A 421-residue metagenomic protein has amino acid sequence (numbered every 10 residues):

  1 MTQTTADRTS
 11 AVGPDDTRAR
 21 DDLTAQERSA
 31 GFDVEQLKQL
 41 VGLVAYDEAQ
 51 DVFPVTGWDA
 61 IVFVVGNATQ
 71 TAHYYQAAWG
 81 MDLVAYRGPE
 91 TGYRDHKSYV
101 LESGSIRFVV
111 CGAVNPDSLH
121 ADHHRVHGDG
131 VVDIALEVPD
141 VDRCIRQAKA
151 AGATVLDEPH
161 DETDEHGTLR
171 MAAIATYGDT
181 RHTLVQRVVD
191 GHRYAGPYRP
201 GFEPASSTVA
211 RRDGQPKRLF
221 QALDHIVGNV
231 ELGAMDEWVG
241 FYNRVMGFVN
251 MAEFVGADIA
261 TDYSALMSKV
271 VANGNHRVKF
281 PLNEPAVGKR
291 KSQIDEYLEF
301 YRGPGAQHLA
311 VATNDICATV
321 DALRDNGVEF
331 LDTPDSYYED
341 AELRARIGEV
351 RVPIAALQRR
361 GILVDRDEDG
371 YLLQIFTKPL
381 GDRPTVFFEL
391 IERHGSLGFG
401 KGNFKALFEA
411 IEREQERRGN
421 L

Functional and structural regions predicted by a protein language model:
Q3, G13-Q26, Q39-G42, F53-R107 (+7 more regions): Core segments of cupin and vicinal oxygen chelate
T4-D7, V12-T69, V131-I134, A195-V239 (+3 more regions): N-terminal beta-strand motif that seeds the catalytic metal site of vicinal oxygen chelate
G13-D16, L23-V34, V52, V65 (+2 more regions): C-terminal functional regions that serve as terminal interaction/effector modules
D47, L83-K97, V109, V114-V138 (+12 more regions): A cross-kingdom feature marking solvent-exposed beta-strand/loop segments within repeated, beta-rich binding/scaffold
W58-V65, M81, L101, F108-V110 (+11 more regions): Short, structured motif recognition centered on aromatic/hydrophobic residues
T163-G214: Internal, well-ordered alpha/beta segment that forms a basic, Gly-enriched binding/recognition surface
G178-R181, N275-R277, G370, R383: Coil-to-beta-strand transition motifs
L184-D190, E284-A286, I391-G395: Short beta->alpha transition motifs characteristic of CBS
